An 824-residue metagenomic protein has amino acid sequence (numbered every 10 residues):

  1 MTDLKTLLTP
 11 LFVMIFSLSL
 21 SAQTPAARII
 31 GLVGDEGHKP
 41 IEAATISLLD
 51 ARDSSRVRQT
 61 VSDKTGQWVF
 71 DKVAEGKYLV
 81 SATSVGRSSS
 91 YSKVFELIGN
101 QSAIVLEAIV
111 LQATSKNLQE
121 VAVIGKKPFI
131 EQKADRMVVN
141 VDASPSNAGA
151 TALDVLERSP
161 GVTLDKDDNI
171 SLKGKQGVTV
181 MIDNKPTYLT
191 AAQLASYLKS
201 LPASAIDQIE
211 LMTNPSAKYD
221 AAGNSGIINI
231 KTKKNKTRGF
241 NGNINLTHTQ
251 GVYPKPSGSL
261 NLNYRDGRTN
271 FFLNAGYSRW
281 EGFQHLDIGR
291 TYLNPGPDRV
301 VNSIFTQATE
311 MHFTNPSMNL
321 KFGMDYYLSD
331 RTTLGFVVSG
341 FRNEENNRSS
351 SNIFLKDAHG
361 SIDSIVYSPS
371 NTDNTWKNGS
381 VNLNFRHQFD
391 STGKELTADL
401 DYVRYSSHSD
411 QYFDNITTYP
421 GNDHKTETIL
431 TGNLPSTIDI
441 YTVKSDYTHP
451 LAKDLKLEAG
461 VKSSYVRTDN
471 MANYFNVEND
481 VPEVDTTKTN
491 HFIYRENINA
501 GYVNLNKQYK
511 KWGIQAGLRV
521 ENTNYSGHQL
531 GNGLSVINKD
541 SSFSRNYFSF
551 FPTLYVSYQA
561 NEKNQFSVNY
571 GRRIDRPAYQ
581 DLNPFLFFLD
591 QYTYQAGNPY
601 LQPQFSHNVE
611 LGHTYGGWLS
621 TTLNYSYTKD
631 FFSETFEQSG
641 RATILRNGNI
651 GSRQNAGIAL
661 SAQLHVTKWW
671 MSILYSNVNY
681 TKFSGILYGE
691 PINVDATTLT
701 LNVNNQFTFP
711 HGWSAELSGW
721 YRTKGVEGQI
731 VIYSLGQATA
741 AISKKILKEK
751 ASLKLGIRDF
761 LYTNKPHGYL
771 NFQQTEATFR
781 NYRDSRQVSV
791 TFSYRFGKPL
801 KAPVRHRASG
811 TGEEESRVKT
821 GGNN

Functional and structural regions predicted by a protein language model:
T45-L49, T83-V85, S102-P145, D165-D167 (+4 more regions): Short, acidic, small-residue-rich periplasmic hinge/interaction motif at the N-terminus of Gram-negative outer-membrane
A51-Q67: Short, acidic Ser/Thr/Gly-rich low-complexity loop/linker segments typical of extracellular and cell-surface proteins
A108-V110, A152-V155, L194-S196, L211 (+2 more regions): N-terminal periplasmic accessory domains that precede and gate Gram-negative outer-membrane beta-barrel machines
K185-T213: Short acidic/polar hinge/loop motifs at secondary-structure boundaries that mediate gating or recognition
A221-I228, K236-D287, T314-M318: Outer-membrane beta-barrel translocator/receptor signature
T431-G432, I440-K444, D485-N490, Q602 (+4 more regions): Outer membrane beta-barrel strand-and-loop segments of large Gram-negative receptors, especially TonB-dependent
N490-I498, R545, I574-T622, Y627 (+3 more regions): Outer-membrane beta-barrel signature, preferentially recognizing the C-terminal barrel domain of Gram-negative
N524-G531, E562-N608, L623-R641, F760-Q773: Surface-exposed extracellular loop regions of Gram-negative outer-membrane beta-barrel proteins, predominantly
